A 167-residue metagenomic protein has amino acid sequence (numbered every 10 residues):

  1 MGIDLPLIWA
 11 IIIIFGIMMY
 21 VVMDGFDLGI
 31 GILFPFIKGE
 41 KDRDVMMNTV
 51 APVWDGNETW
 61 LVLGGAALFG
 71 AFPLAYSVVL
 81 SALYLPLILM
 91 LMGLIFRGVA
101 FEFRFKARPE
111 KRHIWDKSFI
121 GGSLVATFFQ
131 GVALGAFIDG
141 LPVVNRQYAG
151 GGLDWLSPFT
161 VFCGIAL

Functional and structural regions predicted by a protein language model:
M1-G56, V62-G65: N-terminal signal-anchor module of multipass membrane proteins
G2-W9, I13-G16, D44-M47, S77-L83 (+2 more regions): Membrane-interface helix-boundary signature
I13-G16, Y20, F26, N57-L63 (+4 more regions): Residue-level signal for the membrane-embedded core of alpha-helical transmembrane segments, especially mid-helix
F26-G31, M92-E102: Central hydrophobic cores of alpha-helical transmembrane segments in multi-pass inner-membrane proteins across all
L63-F69, I95-V99: Hydrophobic transmembrane alpha-helices of secondary-active transporters and Na+-translocating membrane complexes
A66-L80: Transmembrane helix-loop junctions in multi-pass membrane proteins
V79-L87, F96-A166: Membrane-interface helix-loop-helix junctions at boundaries between adjacent transmembrane segments
